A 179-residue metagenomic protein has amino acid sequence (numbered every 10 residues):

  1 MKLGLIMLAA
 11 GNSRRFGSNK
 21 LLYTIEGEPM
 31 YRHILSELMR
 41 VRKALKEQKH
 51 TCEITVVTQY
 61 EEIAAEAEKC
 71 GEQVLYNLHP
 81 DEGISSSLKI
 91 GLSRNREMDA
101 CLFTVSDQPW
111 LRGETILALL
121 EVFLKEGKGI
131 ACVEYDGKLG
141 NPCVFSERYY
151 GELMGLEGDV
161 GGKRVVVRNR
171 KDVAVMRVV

Functional and structural regions predicted by a protein language model:
M1-L5, G151, G155-V179: Conserved alpha/beta core of the MobA/IspD/sugar-nucleotide pyrophosphorylase nucleotidyltransferase superfamily
K2-S106, W110-L139, K171-V178: Nucleotide and nucleotide-moiety/phosphate-recognizing core
Y31, S87-I90, F145-S146, E157-D159 (+1 more regions): Surface-exposed beta-strand edges and their flanking turn/coil or helix-capping segments
I34, T115, Y149, G161-G162: Hydrophobic alpha-helical segments typical of transmembrane helices and their membrane-interface/capping positions
V133, P142, M154: Glycine- and other small-residue-rich loops at beta-strand/loop junctions that grip anionic moieties
G140-G151: Conserved nucleotide-sugar donor-binding and metal-coordinating catalytic region shared by glycosyltransferases
